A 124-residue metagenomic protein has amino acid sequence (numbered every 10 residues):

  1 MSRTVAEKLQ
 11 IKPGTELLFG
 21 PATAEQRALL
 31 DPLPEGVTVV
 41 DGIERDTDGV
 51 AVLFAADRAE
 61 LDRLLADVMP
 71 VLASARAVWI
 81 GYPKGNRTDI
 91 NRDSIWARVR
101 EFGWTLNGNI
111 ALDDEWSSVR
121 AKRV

Functional and structural regions predicted by a protein language model:
M1-L30: N-terminal, charge-rich interaction modules
G20-P32, D46-D62: Acidic/glycine-enriched edge-of-secondary-structure segments
R27-P34, I90-V99: Short, aromatic/basic amphipathic alpha-helical patches
V37-T47: Short acidic low-complexity segments
A59-S94: Mid-chain, well-packed structural core segment of small domains
G103-V124: Class I S-adenosyl-L-methionine
